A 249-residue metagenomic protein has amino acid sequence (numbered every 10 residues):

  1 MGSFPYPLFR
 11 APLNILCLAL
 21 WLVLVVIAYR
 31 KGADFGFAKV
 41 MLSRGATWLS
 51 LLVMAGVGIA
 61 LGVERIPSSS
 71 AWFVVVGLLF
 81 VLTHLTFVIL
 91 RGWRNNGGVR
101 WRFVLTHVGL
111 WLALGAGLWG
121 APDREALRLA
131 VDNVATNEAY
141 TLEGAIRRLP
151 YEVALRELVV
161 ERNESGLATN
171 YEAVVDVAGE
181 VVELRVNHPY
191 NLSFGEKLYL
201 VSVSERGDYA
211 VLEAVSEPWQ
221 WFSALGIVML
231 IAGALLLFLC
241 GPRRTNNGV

Functional and structural regions predicted by a protein language model:
M1-V249: Solvent-exposed, non-transmembrane regions of integral membrane proteins
